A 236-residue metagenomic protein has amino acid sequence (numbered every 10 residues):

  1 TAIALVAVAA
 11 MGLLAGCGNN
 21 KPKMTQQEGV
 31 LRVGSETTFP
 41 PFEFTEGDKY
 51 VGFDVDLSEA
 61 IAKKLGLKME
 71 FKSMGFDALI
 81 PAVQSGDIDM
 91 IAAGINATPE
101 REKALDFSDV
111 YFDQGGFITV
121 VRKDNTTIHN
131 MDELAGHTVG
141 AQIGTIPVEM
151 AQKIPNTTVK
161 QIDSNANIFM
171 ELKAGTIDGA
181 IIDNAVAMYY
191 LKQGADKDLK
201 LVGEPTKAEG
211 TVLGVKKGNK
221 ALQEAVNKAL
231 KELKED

Functional and structural regions predicted by a protein language model:
G12-G16: C-terminal motif of bacterial Sec signal peptides marking the signal peptidase cleavage site
G18-N20: Bacterial signal peptide processing site
M24-I95: Extracytoplasmic small-molecule ligand-binding "clamshell" domains of the periplasmic binding protein/Venus flytrap
T37, D113-V121, M188-L230: Periplasmic-binding protein-like
V55-K64, N125, T138, I143-T145 (+1 more regions): Extended ligand-binding regions for polar small-molecule ligands
E70-V83, T126, I143-I146, K160-A174 (+1 more regions): Short helix-initiation/N-cap motifs at beta->coil->alpha
I95-A104, M150-K153, D178-A208: A ligand-binding cleft/hinge motif common to bilobed small-molecule-binding domains
V121-T138: Flexible hinge/capping segments at coil-to-helix
